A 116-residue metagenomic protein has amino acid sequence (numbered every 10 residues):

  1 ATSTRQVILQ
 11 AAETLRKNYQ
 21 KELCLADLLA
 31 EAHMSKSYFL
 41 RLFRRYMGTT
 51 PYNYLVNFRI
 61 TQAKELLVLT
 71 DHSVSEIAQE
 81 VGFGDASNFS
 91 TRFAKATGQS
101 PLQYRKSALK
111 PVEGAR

Functional and structural regions predicted by a protein language model:
A1-E13, K17-Q20, L109-R116: Inter-domain helical "communication" segments and dimerization helices that couple sensory or membrane-embedded modules
Q10, T14-N18, E22-F58, H72 (+1 more regions): Basic/polar phosphate-binding segments, predominantly the helix-turn-helix DNA-binding elements of transcriptional
L55-K64, Q103-R116: Short, basic, alpha-helical segments at the C-terminal edge of helix-turn-helix-like DNA-binding modules
